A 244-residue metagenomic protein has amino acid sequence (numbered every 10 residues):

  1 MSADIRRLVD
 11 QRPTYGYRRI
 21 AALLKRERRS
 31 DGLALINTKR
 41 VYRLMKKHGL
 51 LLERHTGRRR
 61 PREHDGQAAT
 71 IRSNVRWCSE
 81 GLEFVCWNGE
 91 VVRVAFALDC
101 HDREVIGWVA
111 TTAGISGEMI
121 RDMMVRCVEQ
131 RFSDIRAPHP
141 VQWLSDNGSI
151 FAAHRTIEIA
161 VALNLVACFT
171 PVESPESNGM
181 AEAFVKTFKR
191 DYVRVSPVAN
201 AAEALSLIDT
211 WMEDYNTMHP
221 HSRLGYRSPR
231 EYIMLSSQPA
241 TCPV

Functional and structural regions predicted by a protein language model:
M1-V244: Charged DNA-binding/catalytic regions of mobile-element recombinases
